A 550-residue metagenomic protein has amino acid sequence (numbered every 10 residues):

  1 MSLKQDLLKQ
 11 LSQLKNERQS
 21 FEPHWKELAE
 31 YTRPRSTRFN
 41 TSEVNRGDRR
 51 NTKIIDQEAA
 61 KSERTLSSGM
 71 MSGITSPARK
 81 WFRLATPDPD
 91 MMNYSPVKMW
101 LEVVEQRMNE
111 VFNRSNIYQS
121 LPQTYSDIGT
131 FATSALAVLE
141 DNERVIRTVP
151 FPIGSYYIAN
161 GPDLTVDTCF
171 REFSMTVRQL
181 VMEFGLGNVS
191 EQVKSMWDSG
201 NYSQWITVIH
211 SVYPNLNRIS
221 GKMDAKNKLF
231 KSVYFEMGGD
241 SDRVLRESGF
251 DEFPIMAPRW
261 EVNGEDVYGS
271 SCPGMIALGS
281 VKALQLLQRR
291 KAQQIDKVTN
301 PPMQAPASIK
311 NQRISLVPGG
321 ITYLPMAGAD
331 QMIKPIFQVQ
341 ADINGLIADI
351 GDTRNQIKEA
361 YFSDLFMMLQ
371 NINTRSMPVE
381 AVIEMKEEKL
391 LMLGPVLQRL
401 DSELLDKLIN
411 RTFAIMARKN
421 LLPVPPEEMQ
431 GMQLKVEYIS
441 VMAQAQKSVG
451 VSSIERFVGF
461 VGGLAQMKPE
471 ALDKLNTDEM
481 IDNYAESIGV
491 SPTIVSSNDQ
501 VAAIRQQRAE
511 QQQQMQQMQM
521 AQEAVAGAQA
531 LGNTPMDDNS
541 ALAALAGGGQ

Functional and structural regions predicted by a protein language model:
M1-E30, T37, N300-Q550: C-terminal anchoring/interaction modules
M1-S203: Extended, helix-rich architectural segments
D6, T65, G69, P96-M99 (+11 more regions): Exposed alpha-helical structural elements
S12-Q13, E140-P318: Structured, contiguous alpha/beta core segments that scaffold functional sites
E30, E63-T75, I276-L287, G459-G463 (+2 more regions): Short, hydrophobic/amphipathic alpha-helical patches that form generic packing surfaces within helical domains
D48, E63, P96-E140, S270-M303 (+2 more regions): Long, contiguous amphipathic alpha-helices that act as assembly "spine/axial" helices in icosahedral shell and virion
V111-S120, W205-L216, L464-M467: Charged, amphipathic alpha-helical segments
